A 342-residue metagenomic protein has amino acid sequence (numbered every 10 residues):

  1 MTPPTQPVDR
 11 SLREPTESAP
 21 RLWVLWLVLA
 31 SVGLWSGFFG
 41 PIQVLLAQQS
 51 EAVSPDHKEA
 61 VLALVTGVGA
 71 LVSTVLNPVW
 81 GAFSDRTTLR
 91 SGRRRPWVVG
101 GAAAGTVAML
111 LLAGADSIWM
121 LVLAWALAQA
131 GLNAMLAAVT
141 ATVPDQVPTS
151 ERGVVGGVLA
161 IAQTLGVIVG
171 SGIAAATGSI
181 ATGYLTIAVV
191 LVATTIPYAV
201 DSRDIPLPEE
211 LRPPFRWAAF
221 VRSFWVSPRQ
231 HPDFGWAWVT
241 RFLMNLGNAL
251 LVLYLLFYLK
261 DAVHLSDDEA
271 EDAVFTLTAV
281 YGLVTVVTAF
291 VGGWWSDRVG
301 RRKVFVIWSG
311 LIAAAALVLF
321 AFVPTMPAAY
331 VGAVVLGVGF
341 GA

Functional and structural regions predicted by a protein language model:
T2-R21, D204-V239: Juxtamembrane intracellular "pre-TM" segments in multi-pass secondary transporters
D9-A70, D233-L265, E271: Helix-loop boundary and gating motifs at the non-cytosolic
L71-T74, G153-A175: Glycine-rich segments within core transmembrane alpha-helices of 12-TM secondary carriers
L76-S91, T288-R301: Helix-to-loop junctions at the C-terminal end of transmembrane segments in multipass secondary transporters
R94-L110, V304-L319: Structural signature of the two symmetry-related core transmembrane helices
G100, T182-V200: Symmetry-related core transmembrane helices of the 12-TM Major Facilitator Superfamily/SLC fold
A126-I161: Cytoplasmic helix-loop-helix junction between adjacent transmembrane helices in 12-TM secondary transporters
R302-A342: C-terminal transmembrane helical hairpin of 12-TM major facilitator-type secondary transporters
